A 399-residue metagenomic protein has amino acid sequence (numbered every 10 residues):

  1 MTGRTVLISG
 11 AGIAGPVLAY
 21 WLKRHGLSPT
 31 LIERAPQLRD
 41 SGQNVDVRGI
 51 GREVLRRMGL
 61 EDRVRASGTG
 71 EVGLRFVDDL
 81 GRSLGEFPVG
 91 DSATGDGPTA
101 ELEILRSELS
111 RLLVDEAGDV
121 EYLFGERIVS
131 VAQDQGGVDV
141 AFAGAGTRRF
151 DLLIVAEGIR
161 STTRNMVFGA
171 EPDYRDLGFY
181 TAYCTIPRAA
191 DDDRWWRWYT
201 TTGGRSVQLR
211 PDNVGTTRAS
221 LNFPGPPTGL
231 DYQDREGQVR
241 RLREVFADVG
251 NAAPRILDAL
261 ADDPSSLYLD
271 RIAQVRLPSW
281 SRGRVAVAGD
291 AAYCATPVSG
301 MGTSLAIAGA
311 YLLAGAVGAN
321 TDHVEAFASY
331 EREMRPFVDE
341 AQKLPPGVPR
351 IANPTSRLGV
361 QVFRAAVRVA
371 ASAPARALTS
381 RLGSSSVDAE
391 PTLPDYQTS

Functional and structural regions predicted by a protein language model:
M1-V6, K23-H25, R48-F168, P172-T185 (+3 more regions): Conserved N-terminal helical subregion
T2-R4, R24, D40, A66 (+4 more regions): C-terminal helical "tail/cap" subdomain of flavin- and related membrane-associated enzymes
G10-G12, R34: Glycine-rich Rossmann-fold phosphate-binding loop(s) that bind the pyrophosphate of adenine dinucleotide cofactors
G15-P16: N-terminal Rossmann-fold NAD(P) dinucleotide-binding loop
K23-Q43: Glycine-rich FAD pyrophosphate-binding loop
F179-P211, L230-Q233: Flavin-dependent oxidoreductases
T202-R205, N213-T217, F223-S299: FAD/FMN-dependent oxidoreductases across multiple families
P297-G309: A conserved FAD-binding loop/helix module that cradles the flavin
